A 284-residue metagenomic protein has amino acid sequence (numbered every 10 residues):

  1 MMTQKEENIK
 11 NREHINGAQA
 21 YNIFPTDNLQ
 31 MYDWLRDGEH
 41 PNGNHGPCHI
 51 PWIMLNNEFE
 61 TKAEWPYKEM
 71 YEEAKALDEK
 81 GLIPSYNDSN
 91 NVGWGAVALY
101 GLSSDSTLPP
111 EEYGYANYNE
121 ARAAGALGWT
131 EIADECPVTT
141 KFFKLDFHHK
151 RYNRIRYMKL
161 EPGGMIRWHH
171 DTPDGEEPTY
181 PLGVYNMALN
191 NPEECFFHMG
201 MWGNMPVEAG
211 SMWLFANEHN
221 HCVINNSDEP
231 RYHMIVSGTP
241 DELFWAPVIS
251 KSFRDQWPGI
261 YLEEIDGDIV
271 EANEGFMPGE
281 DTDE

Functional and structural regions predicted by a protein language model:
M2-L145: Non-heme Fe(II)/2-oxoglutarate
K150-Y152, E161-G163, Y180-V184, P192: Short connector loops at helix/strand junctions that flank enzyme active sites, especially segments positioning acidic
Y157-P178: Conserved short histidine dyad/triad with adjacent acidic residue
G183-A188, M212-L214, E229-A246: A short hydrophobic beta-strand segment most commonly corresponding to one strand of the jelly-roll/cupin
Y185-E208: A short beta-strand-loop-beta hairpin characteristic of the jelly-roll/cupin
M205-N220: Conserved metal-binding segment of the jelly-roll/cupin
H219-H233: Ligand-binding loop in jelly-roll beta-barrel domains
V236-D283: Double-stranded beta-helix
